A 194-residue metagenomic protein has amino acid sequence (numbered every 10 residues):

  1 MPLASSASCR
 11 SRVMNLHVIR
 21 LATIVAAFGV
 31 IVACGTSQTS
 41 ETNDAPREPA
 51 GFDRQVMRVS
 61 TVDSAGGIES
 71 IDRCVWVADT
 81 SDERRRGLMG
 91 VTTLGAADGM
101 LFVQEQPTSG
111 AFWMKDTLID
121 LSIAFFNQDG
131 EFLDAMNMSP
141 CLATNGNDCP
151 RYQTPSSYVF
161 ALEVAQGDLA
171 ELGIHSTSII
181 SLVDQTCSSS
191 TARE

Functional and structural regions predicted by a protein language model:
M1-L3, D44: Selective for proline/serine-rich intrinsically disordered segments in cytosolic/nuclear regulatory regions
P2, A27-F28: Residue-level signal for mature regions of secreted extracellular proteins and peptides
P2, N15, R151-Q153: Short secondary-structure transition/capping segments
A4-T23: Bacterial N-terminal signal peptides that target proteins for export
I31-A33: C-terminal motif of bacterial Sec signal peptides marking the signal peptidase cleavage site
G35-E194: Compact, glycine-rich, soluble single-domain proteins
